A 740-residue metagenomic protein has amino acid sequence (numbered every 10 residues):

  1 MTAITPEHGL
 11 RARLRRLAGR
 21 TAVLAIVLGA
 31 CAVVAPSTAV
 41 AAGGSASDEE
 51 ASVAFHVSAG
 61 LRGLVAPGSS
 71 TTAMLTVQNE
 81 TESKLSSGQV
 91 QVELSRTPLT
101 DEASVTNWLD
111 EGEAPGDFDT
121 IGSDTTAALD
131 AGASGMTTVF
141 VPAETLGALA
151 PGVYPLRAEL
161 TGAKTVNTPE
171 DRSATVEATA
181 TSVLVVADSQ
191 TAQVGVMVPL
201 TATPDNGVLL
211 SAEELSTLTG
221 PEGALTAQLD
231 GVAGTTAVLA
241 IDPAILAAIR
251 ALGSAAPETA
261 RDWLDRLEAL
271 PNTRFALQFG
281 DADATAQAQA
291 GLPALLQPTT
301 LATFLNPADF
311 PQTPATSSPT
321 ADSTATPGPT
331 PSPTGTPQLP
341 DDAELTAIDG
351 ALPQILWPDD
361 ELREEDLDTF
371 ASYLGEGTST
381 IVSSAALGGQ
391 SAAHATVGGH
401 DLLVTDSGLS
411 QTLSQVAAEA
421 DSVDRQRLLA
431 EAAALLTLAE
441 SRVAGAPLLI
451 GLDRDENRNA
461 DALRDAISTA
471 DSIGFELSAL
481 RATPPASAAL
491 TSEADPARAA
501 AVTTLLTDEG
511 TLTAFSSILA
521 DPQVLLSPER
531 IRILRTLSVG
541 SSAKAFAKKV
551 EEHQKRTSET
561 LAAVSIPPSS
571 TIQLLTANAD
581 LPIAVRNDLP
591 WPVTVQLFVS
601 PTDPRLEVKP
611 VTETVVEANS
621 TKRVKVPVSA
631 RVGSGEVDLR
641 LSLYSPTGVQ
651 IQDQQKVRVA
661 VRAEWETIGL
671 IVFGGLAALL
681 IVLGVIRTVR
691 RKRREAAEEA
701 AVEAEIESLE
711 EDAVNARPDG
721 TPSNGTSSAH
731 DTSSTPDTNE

Functional and structural regions predicted by a protein language model:
M1-A42, P142, G674-V689: Secretory targeting and sorting signals
C31-H56, G60-A66, E80-S83, A187 (+5 more regions): C-terminal region of N-terminal signal peptides and the immediate post-cleavage residues of exported proteins
Q78, G220-G223, A227-A233, A237 (+2 more regions): Catalytic grooves of carbohydrate-active enzymes
E111-L149, V608-V632: Intrinsically disordered, low-complexity Pro/Gly/Ser/Thr-rich segments with frequent PxxP/GP/PP motifs and embedded
T145-R157, V632-R640: Short glycine/proline/serine/threonine-rich loop/turn segments at secondary-structure transition edges
V185-A276: Active-site beta->alpha N-cap acidic-glycine motif
Q523-T667: Membrane-proximal extracellular "stem/stalk" segments of glycoproteins immediately N-terminal to a transmembrane helix
R693-E740: Cytoplasmic C-terminal tails of single-pass
